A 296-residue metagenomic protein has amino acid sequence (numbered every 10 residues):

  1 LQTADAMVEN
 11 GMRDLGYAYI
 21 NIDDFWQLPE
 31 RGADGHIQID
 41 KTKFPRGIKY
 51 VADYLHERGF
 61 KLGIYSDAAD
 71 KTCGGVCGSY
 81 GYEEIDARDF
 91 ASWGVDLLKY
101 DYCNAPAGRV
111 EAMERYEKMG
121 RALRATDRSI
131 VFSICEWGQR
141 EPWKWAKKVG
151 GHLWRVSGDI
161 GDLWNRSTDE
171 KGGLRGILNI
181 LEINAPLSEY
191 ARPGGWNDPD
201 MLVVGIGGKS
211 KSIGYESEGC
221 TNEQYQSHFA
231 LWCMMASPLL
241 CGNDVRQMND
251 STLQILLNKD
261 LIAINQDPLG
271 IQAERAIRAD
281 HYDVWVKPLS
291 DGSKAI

Functional and structural regions predicted by a protein language model:
Q2-R109: Aromatic-lined carbohydrate-binding/catalytic grooves of carbohydrate-active enzymes
M12-L15, L55-E57, A91-S92, R124-D127 (+5 more regions): Extracellular/periplasmic catalytic domains that process cell-envelope and extracellular macromolecules
D34-Q38, S79-Y80, R115-Y116, A146-W154: Short secondary-structure boundary/capping segments
I85, V131-N243: Glycan-recognition surfaces
G94-L97, C103-V131, C135-G138: Extracytoplasmic, non-cytosolic globular domains
D127-I134, L240-L257, A263-Q266, Q272: Acidic/polar loop patches that form or flank catalytic/metal-binding clefts of enzymes that bind anionic ligands
V204, T252-L253, N258-K294: Membrane-interfacial catalytic/cofactor-binding modules of polytopic membrane enzymes
Q226, W232-M235, L240-G242, R278-I296: Carbohydrate-binding surface patches
